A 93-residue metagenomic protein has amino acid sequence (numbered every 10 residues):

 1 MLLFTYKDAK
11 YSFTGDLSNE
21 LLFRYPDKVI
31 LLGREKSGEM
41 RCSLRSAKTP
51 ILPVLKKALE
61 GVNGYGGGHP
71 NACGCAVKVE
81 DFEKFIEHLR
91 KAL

Functional and structural regions predicted by a protein language model:
L3-L93: Glycine-rich, acidic loop segments that terminate in or are immediately followed by a histidine
